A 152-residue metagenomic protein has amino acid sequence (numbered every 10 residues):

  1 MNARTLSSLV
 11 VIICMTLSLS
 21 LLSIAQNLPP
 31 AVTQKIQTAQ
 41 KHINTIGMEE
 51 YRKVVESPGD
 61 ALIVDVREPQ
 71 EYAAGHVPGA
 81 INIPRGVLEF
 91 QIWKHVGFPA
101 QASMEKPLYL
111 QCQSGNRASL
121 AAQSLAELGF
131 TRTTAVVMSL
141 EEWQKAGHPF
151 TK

Functional and structural regions predicted by a protein language model:
N2-S8, L21-A61, Q70-L108, N116-K152: Rhodanese-like catalytic fold shared by cysteine-dependent sulfurtransferases and DSP/PTP-type phosphatases
L6-T16: Sec-dependent N-terminal signal peptides
I63-D65: Structural scaffold elements adjacent to functional motifs in cytosolic proteins
Q111: Short, surface-exposed ligand- or partner-binding patches at beta-edge/loop junctions that are enriched in aromatics
